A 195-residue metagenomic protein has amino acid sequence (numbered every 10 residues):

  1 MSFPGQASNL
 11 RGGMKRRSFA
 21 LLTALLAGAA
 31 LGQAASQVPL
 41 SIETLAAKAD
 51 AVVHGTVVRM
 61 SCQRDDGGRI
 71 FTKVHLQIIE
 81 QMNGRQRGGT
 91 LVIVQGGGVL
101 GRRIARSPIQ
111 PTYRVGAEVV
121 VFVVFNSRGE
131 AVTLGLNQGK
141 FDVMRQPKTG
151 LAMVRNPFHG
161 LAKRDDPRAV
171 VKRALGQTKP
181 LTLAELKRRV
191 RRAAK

Functional and structural regions predicted by a protein language model:
F3-S8: Intrinsic, low-complexity polybasic segments
N9-L21: Bacterial N-terminal signal peptides that target proteins for export
S18-A20, A30-K195: Transition segments tied to proteolytic processing and entry into folded domains
